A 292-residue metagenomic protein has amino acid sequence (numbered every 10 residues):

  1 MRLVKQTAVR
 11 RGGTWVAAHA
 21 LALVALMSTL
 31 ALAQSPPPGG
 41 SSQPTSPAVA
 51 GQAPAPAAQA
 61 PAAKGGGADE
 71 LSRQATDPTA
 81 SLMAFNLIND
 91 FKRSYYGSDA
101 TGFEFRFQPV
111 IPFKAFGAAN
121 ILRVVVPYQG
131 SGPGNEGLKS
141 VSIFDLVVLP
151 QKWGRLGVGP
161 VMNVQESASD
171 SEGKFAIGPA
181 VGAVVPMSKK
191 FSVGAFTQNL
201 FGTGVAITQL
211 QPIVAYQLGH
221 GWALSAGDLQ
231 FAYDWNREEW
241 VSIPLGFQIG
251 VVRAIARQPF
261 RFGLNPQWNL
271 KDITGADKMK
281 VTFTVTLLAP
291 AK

Functional and structural regions predicted by a protein language model:
M1-W15: N-terminal secretory signal peptides that target proteins for export/translocation
R2, L32-A33: Cys/His-rich metal-coordination motifs, chiefly Zn-binding "fingers/knuckles"
A17-A31: Bacterial N-terminal signal peptides
S35-K292: Transmembrane beta-barrel domains of Gram-negative outer membranes and organellar outer membranes
